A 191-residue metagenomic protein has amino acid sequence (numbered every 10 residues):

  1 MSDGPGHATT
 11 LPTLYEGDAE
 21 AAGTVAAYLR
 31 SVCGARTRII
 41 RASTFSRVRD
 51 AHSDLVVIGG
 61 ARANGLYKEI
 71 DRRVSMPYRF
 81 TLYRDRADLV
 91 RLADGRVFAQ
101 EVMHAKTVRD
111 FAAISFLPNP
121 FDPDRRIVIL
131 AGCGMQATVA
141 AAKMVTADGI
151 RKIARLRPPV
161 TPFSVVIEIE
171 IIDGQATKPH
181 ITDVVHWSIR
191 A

Functional and structural regions predicted by a protein language model:
M1-A191: Solvent-exposed alpha-helical segments and adjacent loops that form catalytic or protein-interaction surfaces
